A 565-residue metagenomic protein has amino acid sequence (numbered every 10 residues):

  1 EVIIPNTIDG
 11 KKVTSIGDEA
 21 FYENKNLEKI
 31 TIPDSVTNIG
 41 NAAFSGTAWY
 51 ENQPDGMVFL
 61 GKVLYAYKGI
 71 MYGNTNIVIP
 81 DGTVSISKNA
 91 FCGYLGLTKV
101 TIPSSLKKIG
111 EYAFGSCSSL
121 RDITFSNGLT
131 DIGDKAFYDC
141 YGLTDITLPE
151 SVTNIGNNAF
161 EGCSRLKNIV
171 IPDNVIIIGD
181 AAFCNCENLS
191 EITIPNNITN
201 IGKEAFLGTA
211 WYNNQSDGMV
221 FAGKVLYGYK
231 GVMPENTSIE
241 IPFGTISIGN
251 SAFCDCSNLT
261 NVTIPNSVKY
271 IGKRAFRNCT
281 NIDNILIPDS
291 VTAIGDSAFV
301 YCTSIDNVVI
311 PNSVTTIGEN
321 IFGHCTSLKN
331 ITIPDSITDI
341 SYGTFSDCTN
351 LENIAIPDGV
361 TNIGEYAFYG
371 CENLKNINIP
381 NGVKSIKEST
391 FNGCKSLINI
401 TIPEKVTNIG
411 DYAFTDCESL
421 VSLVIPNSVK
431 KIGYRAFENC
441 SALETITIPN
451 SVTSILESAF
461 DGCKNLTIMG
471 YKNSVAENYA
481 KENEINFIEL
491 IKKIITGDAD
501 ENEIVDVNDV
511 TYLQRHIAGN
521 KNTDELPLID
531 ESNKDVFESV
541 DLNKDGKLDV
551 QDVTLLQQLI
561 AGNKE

Functional and structural regions predicted by a protein language model:
E1-T14, K25-N38, T47-G61, I70-S85 (+18 more regions): Structural signature of tandem-repeat unit edges
I16, A20, N24, S85-I86 (+4 more regions): A short, hydrophobic secondary-structure junction motif
G17-A20, G40-S45, K88-A90, G110-G115 (+16 more regions): Consensus positions within tandem repeat domains that build extended binding/scaffold surfaces
F44-T47, F206-T209, Y479, N483-I488 (+2 more regions): Repeat-associated, polar segments at repeat-unit boundaries in modular proteins
Q53-I70, N214-V232, S297, N320 (+9 more regions): Extracellular adhesion/carbohydrate-binding repeat motifs centered on closely spaced tryptophans
S396, D416-S419, E438-A442, S454-E457 (+7 more regions): Polybasic, low-complexity, intrinsically disordered segments
I491-E565: Cellulosome-associated attachment modules in secreted, modular CAZymes
